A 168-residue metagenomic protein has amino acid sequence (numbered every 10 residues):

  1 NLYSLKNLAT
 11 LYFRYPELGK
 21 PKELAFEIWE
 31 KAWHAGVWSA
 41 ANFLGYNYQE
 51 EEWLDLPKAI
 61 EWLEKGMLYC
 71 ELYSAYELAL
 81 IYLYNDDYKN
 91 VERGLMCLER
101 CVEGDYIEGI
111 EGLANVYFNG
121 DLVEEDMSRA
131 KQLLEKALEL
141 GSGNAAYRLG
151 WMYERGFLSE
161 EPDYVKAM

Functional and structural regions predicted by a protein language model:
N1-L2, R14-P16, A35-W38, E50-E51 (+6 more regions): Short helix-capping/linker turns of helical repeat alpha-solenoids
N1-S4, K166-M168: Low-complexity/repetitive intrinsically disordered segments
A9-R14, A41-E50, A75-Y84, I110-N119 (+1 more regions): Hydrophobic face of amphipathic alpha-helices that form TPR/SEL1-like repeat modules and related alpha-solenoid
E17-I28, E52-W62, D86-C97, E124-L133 (+1 more regions): Structural signature of tandem alpha-helical TPR/SEL1-like repeats, specifically the intra-repeat loop/turn
K31-A32, K65-G66, R100-C101, K136-A137: Canonical positions in the second alpha-helix
Y73, E92, E103, I107-D121 (+4 more regions): Eukaryotic tandem repeat interaction scaffolds
E139-M168: Ankyrin-repeat and related helical/solenoid repeat scaffolds used for protein-protein interactions
